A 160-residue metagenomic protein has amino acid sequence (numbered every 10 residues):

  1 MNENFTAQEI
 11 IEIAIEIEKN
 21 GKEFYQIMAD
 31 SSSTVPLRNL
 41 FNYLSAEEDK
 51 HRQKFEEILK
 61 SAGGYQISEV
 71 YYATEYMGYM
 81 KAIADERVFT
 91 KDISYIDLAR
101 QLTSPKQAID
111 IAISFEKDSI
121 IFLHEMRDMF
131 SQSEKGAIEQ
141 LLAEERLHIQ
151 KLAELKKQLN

Functional and structural regions predicted by a protein language model:
M1-N160: Non-heme di-metal
